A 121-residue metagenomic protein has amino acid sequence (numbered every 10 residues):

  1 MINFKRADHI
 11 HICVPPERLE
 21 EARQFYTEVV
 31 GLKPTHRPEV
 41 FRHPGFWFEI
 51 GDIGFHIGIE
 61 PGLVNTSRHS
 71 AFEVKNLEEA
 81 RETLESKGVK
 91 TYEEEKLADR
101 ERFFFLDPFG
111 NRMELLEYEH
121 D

Functional and structural regions predicted by a protein language model:
M1-K5, E85-D121: Vicinal oxygen chelate
M1-R23, R68-S70, D121: N-terminal beta-strand motif that seeds the catalytic metal site of vicinal oxygen chelate
I12-G54: Core segments of cupin and vicinal oxygen chelate
E20-Q24, E28, E78-S86, K90: Replace "anionic and nucleotidyl ligands
V40-P44, V64-T66, L97-E101: Short acidic/glycine-enriched loop/turn segments that link adjacent beta-strands
G45, G54, A71, R102-F103: Short hydrophobic/aromatic beta-strand element in the GNAT-like acyltransferase core that lines or flanks the acyl-donor
T66-L84: Mid-chain, well-packed structural core segment of small domains
